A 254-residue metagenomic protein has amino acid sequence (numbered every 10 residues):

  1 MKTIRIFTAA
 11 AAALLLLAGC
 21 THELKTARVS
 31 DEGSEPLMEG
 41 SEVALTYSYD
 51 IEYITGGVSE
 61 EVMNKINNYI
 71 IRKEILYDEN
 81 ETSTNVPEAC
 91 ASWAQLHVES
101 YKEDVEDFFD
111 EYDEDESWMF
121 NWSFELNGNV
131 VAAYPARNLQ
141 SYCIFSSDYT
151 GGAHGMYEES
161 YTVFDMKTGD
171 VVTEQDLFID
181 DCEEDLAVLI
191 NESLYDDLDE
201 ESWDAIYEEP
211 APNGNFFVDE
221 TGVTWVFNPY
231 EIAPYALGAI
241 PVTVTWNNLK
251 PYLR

Functional and structural regions predicted by a protein language model:
M1-A18: Sec-dependent bacterial lipoprotein signal peptides
C20-R254: Compositionally biased intrinsically disordered regions enriched in Thr/Gly
